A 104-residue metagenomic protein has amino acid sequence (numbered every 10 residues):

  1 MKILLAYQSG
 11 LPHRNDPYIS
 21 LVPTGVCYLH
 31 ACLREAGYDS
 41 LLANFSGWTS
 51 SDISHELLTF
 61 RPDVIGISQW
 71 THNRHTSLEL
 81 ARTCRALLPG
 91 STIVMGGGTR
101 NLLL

Functional and structural regions predicted by a protein language model:
M1, G25, L33-E35: Intrinsic structural disorder
M1-K2, D16, D39-L42: Generic N-terminal initiation segments characterized by hydrophobic and/or small/turn-forming residues
K2-N15, V64: Nucleotide-activated donor-dependent transferases that construct or modify glycoconjugates
Q8-S9, V22-P23, P62, L104: Proline-rich low-complexity regions
P12-V26: Glycine- and acidic-residue-enriched helix-capping/strand-helix junction motifs
L29-C32, A36-L104: Glycine-rich beta-alpha loop elements in corrinoid/cobalamin-binding modules across cobalamin-dependent enzymes
